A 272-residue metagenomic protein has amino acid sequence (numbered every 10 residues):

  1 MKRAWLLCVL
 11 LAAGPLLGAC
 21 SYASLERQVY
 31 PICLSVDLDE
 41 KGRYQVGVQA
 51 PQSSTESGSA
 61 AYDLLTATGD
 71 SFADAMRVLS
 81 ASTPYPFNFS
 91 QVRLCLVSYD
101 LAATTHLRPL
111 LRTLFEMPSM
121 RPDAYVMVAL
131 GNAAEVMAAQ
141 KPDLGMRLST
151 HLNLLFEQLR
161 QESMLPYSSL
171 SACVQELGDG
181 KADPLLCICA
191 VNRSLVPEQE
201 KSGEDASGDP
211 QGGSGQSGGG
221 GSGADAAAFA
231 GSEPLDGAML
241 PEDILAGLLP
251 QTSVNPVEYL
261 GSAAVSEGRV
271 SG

Functional and structural regions predicted by a protein language model:
M1-W5: Positively charged n-region of N-terminal signal peptides that target proteins for export
C8-P15: Bacterial N-terminal signal peptides
L17-G272: A glycine-rich, acidic short-motif signal
